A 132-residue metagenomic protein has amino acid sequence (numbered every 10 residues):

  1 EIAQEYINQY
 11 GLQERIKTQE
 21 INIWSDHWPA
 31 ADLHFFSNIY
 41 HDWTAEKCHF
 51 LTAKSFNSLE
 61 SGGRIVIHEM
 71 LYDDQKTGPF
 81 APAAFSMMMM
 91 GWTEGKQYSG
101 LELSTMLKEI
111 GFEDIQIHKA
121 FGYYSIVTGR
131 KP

Functional and structural regions predicted by a protein language model:
E1-P132: Alpha-helical subdomain
